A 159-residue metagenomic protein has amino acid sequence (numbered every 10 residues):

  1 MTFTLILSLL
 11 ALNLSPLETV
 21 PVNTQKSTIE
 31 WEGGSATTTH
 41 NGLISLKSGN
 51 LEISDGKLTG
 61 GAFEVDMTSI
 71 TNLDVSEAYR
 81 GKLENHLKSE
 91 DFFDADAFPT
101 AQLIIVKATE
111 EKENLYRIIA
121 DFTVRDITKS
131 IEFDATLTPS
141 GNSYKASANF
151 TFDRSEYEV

Functional and structural regions predicted by a protein language model:
M1-F3, E158-V159: Short intrinsically disordered, low-complexity coil segments enriched in acidic
T2-L12: Sec-dependent N-terminal signal peptides
L12-V159: Low-complexity, acidic/polar, glycine-enriched regions of mature
